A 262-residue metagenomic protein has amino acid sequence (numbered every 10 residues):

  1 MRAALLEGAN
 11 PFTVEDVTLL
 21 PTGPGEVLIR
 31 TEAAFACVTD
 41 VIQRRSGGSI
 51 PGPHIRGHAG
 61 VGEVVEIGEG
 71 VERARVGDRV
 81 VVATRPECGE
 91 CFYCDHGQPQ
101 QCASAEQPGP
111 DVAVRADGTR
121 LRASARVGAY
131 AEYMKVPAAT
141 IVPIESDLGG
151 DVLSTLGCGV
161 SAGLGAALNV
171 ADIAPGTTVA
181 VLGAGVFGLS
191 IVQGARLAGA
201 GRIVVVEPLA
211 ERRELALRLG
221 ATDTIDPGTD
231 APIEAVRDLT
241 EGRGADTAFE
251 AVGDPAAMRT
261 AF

Functional and structural regions predicted by a protein language model:
M1, D78, G176-T177, G201: Nucleotide donor/acceptor-binding cores
M1-V61, G128, E132-V136: Short N-terminal strand-loop motif that marks the start of NAD(P)H/FAD-dependent oxidoreductase cofactor-binding domains
L20-A34, G47-D95, Q100, E145-L148: Glycine-rich beta-strand-centered segment in the early N-terminal region that forms part of a ligand/cofactor-binding
R30, C88-L182: NAD(P)H dinucleotide-binding glycine-rich loop of Rossmann-like/cofactor-binding domains, especially the beta1-alpha1
T178-A184, G194-T260: Adenosine-nucleotide cofactor-binding segment
G188-L189: N-terminal Rossmann-fold NAD(P) dinucleotide-binding loop
